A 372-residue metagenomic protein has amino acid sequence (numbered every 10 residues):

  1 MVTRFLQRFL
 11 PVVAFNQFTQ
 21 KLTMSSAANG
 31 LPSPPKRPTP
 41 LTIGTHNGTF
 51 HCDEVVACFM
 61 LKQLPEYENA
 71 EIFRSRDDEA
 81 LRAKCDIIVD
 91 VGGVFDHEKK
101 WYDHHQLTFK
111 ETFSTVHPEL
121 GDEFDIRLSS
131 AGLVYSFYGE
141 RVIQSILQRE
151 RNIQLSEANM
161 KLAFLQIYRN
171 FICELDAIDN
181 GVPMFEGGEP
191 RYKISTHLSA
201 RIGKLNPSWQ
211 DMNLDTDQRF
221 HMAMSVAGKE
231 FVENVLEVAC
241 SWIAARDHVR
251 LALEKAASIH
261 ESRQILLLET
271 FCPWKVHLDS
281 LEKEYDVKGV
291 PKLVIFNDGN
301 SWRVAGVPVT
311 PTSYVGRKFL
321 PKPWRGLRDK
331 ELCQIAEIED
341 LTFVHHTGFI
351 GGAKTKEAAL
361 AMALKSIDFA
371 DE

Functional and structural regions predicted by a protein language model:
M1-L10: N-terminal chloroplast transit peptides
V2-T3, F15-P207, T310, V315-E372: Replace "Mg2+/Mn2+-dependent" with "divalent metal-dependent
I178-R303, V307: Glycine-rich, Lys/Arg-enriched anion-binding loops that position phosphate/diphosphate groups for phosphoryl
